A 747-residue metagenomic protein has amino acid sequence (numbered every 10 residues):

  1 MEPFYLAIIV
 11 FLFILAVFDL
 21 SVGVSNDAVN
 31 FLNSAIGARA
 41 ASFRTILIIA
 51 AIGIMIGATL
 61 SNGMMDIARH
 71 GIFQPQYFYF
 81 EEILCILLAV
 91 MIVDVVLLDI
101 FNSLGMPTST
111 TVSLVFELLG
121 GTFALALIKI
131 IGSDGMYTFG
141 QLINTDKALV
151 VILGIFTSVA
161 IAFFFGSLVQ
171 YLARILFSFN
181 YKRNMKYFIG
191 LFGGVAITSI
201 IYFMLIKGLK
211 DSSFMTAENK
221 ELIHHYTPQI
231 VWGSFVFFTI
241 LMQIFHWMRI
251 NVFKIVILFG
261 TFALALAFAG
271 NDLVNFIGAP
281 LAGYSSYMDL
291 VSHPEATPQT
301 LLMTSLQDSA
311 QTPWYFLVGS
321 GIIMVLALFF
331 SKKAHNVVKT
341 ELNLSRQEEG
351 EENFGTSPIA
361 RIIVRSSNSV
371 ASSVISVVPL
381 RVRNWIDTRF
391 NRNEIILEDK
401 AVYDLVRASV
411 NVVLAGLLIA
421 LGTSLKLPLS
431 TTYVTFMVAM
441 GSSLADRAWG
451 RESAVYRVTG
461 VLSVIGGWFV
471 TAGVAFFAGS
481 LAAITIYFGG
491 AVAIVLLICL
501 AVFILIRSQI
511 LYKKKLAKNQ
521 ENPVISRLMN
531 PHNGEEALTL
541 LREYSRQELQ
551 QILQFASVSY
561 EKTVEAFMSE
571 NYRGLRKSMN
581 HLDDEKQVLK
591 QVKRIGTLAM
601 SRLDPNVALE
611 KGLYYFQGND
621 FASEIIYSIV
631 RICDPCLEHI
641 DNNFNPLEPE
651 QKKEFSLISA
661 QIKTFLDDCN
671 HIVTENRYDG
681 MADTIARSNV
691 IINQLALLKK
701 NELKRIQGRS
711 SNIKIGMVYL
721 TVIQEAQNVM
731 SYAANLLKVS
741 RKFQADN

Functional and structural regions predicted by a protein language model:
E2-L425, M437-E548, Y560-K562, K577 (+2 more regions): Alpha-helical transmembrane segments and immediately membrane-proximal extracytoplasmic
S21-V24, L266, S424-L427, N645-E648 (+2 more regions): Generic secretory/membrane-interface signal
L427-Y433: Transmembrane alpha-helix entry/boundary detector in multi-pass membrane proteins
I510-N747: Cytosolic, long alpha-helical scaffolding segments
